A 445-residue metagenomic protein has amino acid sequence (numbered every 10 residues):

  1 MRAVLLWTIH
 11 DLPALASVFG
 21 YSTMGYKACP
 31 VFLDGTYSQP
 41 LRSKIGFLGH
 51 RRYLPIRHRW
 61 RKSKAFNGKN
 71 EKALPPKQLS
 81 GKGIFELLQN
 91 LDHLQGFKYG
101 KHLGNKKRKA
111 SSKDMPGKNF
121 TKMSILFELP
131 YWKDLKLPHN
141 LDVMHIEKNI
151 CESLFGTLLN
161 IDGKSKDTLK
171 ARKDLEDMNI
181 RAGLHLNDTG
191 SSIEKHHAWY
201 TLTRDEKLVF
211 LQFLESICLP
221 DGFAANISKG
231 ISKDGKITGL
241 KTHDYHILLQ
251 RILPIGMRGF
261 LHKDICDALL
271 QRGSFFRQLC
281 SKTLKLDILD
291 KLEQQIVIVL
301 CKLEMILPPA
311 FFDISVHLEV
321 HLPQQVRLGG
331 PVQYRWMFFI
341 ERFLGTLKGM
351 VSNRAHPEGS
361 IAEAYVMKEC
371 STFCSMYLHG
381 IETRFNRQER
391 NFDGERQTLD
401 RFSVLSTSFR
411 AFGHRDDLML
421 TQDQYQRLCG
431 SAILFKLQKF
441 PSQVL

Functional and structural regions predicted by a protein language model:
M1-L445: A structural signal for the principal folded core domain
